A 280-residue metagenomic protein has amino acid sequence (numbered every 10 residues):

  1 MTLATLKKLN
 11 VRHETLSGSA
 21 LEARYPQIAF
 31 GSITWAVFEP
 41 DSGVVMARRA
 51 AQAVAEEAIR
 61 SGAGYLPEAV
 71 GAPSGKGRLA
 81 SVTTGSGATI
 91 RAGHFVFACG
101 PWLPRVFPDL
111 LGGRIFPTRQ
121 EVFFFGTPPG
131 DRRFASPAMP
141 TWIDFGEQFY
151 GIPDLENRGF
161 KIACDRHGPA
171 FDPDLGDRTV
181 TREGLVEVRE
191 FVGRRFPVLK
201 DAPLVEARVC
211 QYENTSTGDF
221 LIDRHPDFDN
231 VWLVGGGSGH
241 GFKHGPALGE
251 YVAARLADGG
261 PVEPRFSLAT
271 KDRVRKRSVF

Functional and structural regions predicted by a protein language model:
M1, A53, A69, R105 (+4 more regions): Alpha-helical elements of Rossmann-like donor-binding domains used by nucleotide-donor carbohydrate transfer enzymes
M1, Q27-I33, S74-S81, N214-G218 (+1 more regions): A short, glycine/Asx- and small/polar-enriched loop/turn that sits immediately N-terminal to a beta-strand
M1-R24, Q148-F149: Dinucleotide-binding Rossmann-like beta1-alpha1 core, especially the glycine-rich loop that anchors the ADP
S17-G18, L66-A69, E206: Short loop/edge segments at beta-strand edges and connector loops that shape dinucleotide/nucleotide cofactor-binding
A36-E57, G100-W102, G184-F191, G241: Mid-domain beta-loop-alpha active-site segment that forms a flexible, acidic cofactor/metal-binding surface
F38-H94: Helical element adjacent to the flavin cofactor pocket in flavoenzyme catalytic cores
T89, H94-N230: Active-site substrate-recognition segment that forms the wall of the catalytic cavity or substrate channel
E190-F280: C-terminal catalytic lobe of FAD-dependent flavoproteins
